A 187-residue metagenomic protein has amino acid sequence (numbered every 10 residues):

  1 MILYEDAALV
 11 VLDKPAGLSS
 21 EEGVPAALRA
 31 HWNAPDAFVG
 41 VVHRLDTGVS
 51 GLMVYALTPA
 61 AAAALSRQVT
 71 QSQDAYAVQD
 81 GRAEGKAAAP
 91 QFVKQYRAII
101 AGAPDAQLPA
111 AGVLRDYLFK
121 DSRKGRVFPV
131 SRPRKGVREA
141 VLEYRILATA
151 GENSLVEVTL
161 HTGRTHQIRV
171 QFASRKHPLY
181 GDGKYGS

Functional and structural regions predicted by a protein language model:
M1-F128, R132-V141, A148-G151: RNA pseudouridine synthases
A27-L28, E139-L142, G151-S187: Pseudouridine synthase
